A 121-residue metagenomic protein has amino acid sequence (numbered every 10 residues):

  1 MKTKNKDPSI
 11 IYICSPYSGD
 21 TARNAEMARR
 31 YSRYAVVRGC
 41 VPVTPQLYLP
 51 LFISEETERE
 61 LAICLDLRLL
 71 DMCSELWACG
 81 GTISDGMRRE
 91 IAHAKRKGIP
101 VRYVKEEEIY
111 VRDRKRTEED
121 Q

Functional and structural regions predicted by a protein language model:
M1-Q121: Catalytic phosphate/metal-binding cores of nucleic-acid and nucleotide-processing enzymes, i.e., regions that mediate
